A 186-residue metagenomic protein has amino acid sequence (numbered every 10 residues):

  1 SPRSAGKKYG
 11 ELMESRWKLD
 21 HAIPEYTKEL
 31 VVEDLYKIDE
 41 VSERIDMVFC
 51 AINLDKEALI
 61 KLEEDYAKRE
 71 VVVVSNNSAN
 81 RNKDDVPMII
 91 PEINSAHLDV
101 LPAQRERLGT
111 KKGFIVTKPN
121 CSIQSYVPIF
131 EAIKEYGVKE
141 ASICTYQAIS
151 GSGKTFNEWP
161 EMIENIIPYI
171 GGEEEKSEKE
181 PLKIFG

Functional and structural regions predicted by a protein language model:
S1-M162: N-terminal Rossmann-like NAD(P) cofactor-binding subdomain of oxidoreductases, focused on the glycine-rich
S150-G186: Charged docking surfaces used in two-component/phosphorelay signaling
